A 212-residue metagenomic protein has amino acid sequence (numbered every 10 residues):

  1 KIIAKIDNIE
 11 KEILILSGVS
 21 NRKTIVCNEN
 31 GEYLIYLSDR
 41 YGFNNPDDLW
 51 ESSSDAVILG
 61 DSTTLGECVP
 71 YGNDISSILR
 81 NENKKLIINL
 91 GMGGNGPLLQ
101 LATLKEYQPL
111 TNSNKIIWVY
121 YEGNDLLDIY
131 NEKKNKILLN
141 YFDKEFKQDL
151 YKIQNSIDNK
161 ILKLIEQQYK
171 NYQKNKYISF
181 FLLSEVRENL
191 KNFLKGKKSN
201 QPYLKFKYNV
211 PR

Functional and structural regions predicted by a protein language model:
K1-E82, G196-R212: Membrane/wall-proximal cationic-aromatic binding patches
K11-I13, G31-L34, I87, L98 (+3 more regions): Generic N-terminal initiation segments characterized by hydrophobic and/or small/turn-forming residues
P46-L49, L104-T111, N171-E185: Short amphipathic alpha-helices and their capping/turn segments at secondary-structure boundaries
A56, L65-D143: Conserved SGNH/GDSL esterase-like catalytic core that processes O-acyl groups on lipids and polysaccharides
Y121-R212: Serine-dependent acyl-ester chemistry module
